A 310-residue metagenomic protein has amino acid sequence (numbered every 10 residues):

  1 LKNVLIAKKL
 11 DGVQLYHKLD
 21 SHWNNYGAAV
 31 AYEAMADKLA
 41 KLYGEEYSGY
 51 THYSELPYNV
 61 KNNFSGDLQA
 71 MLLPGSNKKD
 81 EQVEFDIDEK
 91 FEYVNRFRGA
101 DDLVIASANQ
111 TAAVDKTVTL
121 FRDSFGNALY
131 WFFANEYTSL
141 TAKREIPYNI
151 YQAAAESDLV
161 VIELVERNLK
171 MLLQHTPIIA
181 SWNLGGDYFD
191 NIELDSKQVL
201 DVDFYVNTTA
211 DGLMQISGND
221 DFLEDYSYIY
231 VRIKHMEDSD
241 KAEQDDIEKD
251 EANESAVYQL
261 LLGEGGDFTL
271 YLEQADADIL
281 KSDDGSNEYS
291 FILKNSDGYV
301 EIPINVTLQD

Functional and structural regions predicted by a protein language model:
L1-D310: Extracellular glycan-modifying ectodomains
